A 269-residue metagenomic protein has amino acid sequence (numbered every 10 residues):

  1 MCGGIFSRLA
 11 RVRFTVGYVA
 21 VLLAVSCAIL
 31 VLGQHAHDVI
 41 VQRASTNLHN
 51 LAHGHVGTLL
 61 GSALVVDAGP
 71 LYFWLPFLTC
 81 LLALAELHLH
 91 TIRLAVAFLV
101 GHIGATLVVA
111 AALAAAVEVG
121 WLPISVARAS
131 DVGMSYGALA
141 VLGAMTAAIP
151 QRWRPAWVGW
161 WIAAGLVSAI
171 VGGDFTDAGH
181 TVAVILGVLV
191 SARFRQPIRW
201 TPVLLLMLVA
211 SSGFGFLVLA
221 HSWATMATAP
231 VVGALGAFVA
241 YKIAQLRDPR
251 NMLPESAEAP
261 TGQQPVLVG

Functional and structural regions predicted by a protein language model:
M1-I5, A169-G269: C-terminal transmembrane module of polytopic alpha-helical membrane proteins
M1-Q42: N-terminal signal-anchor transmembrane alpha helix
L23-A28, H102-A111, W160-G173, M207-A220: Aromatic-anchored segments of alpha-helical transmembrane domains
V31-T91, A95, L113: N-terminal TM1-TM2 helical hairpin plus the immediately adjacent luminal interfacial "cap"
T58, L75-A83, A138-A144, W160-A169 (+2 more regions): Hydrophobic, membrane-inserted alpha-helices
L87-R93, M145-W157, A192-V203: Membrane-helix interface "capping/anchor" motifs
R93-S125: Hydrophobic alpha-helical transmembrane segments of integral membrane proteins
I124-A144, I149, F175-I185: Membrane-interface micro-motifs in multi-pass membrane enzymes
